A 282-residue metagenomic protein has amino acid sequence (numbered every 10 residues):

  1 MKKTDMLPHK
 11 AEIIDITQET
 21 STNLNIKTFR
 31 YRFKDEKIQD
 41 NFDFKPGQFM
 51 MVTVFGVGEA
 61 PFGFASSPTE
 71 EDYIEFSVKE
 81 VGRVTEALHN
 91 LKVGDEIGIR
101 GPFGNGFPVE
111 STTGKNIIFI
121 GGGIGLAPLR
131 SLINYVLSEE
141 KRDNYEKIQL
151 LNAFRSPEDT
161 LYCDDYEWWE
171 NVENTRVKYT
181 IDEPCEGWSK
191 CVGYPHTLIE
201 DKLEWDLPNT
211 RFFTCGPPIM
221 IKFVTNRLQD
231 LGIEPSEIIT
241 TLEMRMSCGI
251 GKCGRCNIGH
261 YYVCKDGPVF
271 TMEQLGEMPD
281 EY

Functional and structural regions predicted by a protein language model:
K2-D95, F154-R155: Ferredoxin-reductase
R83-M246: FNR/FR-type flavoprotein reductase catalytic core
I120, V269-Y282: Short microdomains enriched in Cys/His and/or Lys/Arg
I219, E243-P268: Local cysteine-cluster metal-coordination motifs and their immediate loop/turn environment, predominantly Fe-S cluster
